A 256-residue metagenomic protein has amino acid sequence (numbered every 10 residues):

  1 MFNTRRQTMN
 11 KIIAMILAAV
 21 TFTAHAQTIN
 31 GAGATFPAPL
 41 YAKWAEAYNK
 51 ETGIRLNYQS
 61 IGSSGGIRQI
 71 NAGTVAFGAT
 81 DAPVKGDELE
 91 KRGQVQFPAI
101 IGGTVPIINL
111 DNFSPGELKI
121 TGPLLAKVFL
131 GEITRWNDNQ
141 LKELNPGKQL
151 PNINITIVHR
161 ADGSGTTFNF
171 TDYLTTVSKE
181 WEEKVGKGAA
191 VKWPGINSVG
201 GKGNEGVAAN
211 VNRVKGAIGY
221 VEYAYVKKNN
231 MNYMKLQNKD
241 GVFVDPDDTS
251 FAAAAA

Functional and structural regions predicted by a protein language model:
M1-M9: N-terminal secretory signal peptides that target proteins for export/translocation
Q7-T8, F22-A26: Sec/Tat signal peptide C-region and signal peptidase I cleavage site
T8-A18: Sec-dependent signal peptide recognition, specifically the positively charged N-region followed immediately by
A18-A19, G147: Short, flexible, solvent-exposed loop/turn segments with mixed acidic/basic and small polar residues
A26-A256: Flexible loop/hinge segments at secondary-structure junctions
